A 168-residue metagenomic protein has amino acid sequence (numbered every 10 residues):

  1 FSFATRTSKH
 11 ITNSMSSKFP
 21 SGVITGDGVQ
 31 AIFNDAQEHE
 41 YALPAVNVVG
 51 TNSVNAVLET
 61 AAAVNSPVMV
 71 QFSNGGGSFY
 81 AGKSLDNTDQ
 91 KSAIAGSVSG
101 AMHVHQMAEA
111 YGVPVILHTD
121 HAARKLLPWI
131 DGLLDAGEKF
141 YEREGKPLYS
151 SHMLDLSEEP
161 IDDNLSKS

Functional and structural regions predicted by a protein language model:
F1-S14: N-terminal mitochondrial targeting presequence
S16-L43: N-terminal amphipathic alpha-helix/helix-capping segment at the start of soluble metabolic enzymes
K18, E40-A42, S78-S97, A136-N164: Glycine-rich tight-turn/loop motif centered on a GG-T
I24-G28, V48-N55, A95, S99 (+1 more regions): Conserved active-site and cofactor/substrate-binding residues in soluble primary-metabolism enzymes
E38-L43, V64-V68, Y111-V115, K146-S150: Short, well-ordered coil/turn segments that N-cap beta-strands
N47, V57, D120: Conserved, mostly hydrophobic/aromatic
T60-I130: Active-site cofactor/substrate anionic-group-binding motifs, chiefly glycine- and Lys/Arg-rich phosphate-binding loops
R124-D131, S157-S168: Active-site-adjacent beta->alpha loops and helix N-cap segments on the catalytic face of soluble alpha/beta enzymes
